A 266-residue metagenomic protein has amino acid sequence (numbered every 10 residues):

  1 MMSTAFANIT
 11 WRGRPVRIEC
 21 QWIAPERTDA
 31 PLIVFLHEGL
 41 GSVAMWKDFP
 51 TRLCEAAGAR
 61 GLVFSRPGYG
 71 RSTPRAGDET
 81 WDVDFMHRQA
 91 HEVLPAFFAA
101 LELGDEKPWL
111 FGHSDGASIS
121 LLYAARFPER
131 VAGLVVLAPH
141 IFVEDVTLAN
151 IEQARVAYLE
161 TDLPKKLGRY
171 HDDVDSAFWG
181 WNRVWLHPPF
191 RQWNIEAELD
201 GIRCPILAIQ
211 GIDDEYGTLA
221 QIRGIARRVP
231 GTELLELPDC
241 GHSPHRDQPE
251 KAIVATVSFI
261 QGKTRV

Functional and structural regions predicted by a protein language model:
G13-A24: A short loop-to-beta-strand scaffold at the N-terminal edge of the catalytic core in hydrolase folds
I23-R75: Conserved HGGG/HGGXW glycine-rich cap/lid loop of the alpha/beta-hydrolase fold
V63-K107: Active-site loop/oxyanion-hole signature of alpha/beta-hydrolase fold enzymes
G104-E144: Conserved hydrolase catalytic core segment
W181-E198: Active-site nucleophile elbow and catalytic-triad environment of alpha/beta-hydrolase enzymes
I202, A208-Q210: Short beta-strand/loop motif that positions the catalytic acidic residue of the alpha/beta-hydrolase fold
I212-G217: Acidic catalytic loop of the alpha/beta-hydrolase fold
E233, P238-V266: Catalytic active-site module of serine/aspartate enzymes centered on a nucleophile-bearing elbow/loop
